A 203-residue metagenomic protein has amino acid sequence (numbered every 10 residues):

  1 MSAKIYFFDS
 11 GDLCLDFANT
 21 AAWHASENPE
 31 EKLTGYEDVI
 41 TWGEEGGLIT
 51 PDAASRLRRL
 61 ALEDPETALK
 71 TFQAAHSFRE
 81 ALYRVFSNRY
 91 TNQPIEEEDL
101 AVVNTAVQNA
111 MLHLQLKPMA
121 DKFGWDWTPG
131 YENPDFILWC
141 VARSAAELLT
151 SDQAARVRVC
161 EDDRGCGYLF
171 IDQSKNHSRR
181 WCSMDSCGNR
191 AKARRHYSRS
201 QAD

Functional and structural regions predicted by a protein language model:
M1-V159: Short helix-coil boundary/hinge micro-motifs
G124, T128-D203: Cys/His-clustered metal-coordination modules, chiefly Zn-binding fingers
